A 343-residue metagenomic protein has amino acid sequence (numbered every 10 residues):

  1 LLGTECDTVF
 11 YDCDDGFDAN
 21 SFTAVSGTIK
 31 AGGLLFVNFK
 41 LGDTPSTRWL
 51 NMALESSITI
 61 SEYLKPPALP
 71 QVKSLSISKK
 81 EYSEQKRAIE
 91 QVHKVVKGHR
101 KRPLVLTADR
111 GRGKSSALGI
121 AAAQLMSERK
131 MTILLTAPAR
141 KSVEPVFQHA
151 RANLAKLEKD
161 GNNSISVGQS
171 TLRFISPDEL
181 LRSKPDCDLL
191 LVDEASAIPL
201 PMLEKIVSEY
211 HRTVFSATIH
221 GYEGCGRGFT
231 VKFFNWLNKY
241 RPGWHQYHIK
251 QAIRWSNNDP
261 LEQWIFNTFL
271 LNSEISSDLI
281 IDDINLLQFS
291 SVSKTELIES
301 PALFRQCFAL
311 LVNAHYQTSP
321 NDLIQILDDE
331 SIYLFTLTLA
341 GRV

Functional and structural regions predicted by a protein language model:
L1-A24, G168-S208: Conserved RecA-like ASCE ATPase "motif II neighborhood" in helicase/translocase motors
L1-E5, A137-K184: Inter-Walker segment of RecA-like/P-loop motor cores
L41-Q71, S196, E204, T218-V292: Conserved P-loop NTPase catalytic core
I77-R102: N-terminal pre-P-loop "Q-motif" helix
H99-L106, M131, I332-Y333: Pre-Walker A (Motif I) flank of P-loop NTPase domains
P103-S116: Walker A/P-loop nucleotide-binding motif
A117, A121: Hydrophobic positions on the alpha1 helix immediately C-terminal to the Walker A/P-loop
L287-V343: Conserved helicase/translocase motor-coupling segment
